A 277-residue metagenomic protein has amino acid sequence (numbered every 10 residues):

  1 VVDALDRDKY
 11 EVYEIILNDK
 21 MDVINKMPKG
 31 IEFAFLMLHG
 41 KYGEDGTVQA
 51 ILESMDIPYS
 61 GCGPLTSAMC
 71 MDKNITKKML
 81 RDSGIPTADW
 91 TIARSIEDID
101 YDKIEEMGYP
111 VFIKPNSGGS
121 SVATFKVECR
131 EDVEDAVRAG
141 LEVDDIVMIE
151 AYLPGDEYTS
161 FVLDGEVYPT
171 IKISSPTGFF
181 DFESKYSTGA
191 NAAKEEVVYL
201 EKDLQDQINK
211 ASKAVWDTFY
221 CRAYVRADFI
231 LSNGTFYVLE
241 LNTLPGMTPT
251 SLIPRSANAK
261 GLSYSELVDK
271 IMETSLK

Functional and structural regions predicted by a protein language model:
V1-L65, M69-M71, I75, D82 (+2 more regions): ATP-binding N-terminal substructure of ATP-dependent carboxylate-amine bond-forming enzymes
V12, M69-E150, P154-D156, D206: Active-site nucleotide/adenylate-binding loops and adjacent lid/helix of ATP-dependent enzymes
K41, P115-N116, A151, W216-Y220: Short Gly/Pro-enriched turn/cap motifs at secondary-structure boundaries
A50-Y59, C129-E134, K260-L262: A glycine- and small-aliphatic-rich helix-loop capping segment at beta-alpha/alpha-beta transitions that lines
E128-K210, L231, T235-Y237: Phosphate-binding site of ATP-dependent enzymes
K202-K277: ATP-dependent carboxylate activation and anion-phosphoryl transfer catalytic cores that bind Mg-ATP to form
